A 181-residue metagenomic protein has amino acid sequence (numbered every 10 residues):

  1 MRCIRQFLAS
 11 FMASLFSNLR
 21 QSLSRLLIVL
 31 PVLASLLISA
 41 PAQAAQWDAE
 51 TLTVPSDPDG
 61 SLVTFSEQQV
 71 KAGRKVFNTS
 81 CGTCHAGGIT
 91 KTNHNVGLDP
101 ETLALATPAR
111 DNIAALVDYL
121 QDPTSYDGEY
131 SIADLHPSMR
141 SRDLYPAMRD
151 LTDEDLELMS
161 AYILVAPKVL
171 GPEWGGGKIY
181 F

Functional and structural regions predicted by a protein language model:
C3-I28: Bacterial N-terminal signal peptides that target proteins for export
L27-L37: Bacterial N-terminal signal peptides
S39-P41: N-terminal signal peptide c-region/cleavage motif recognized by signal peptidases
Q46-V76: Electrostatic cytochrome c docking/interface patches
G73, F77-G88, L116, M159-I163: The canonical Cys-X-X-Cys-His
A86-Y119, Y145: Gly/Gly-Pro-rich "capping" loops immediately C-terminal to redox-active cysteine motifs in periplasmic/lumenal
D118-Y119, R140-K178: C-terminal capping alpha-helices of c-type cytochrome domains
P123-A133, V169-L170: Substrate-binding/catalytic groove segments of enzymes that remodel or degrade extracellular structural polymers
